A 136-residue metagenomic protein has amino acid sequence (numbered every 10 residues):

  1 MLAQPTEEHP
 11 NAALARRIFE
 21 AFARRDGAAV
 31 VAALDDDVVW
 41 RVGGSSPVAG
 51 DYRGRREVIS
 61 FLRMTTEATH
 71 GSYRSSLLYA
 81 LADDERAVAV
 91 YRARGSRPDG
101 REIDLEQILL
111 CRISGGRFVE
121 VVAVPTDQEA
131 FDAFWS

Functional and structural regions predicted by a protein language model:
M1-D36, S136: Short, low-complexity N-terminal intrinsically disordered segments enriched in polar/charged residues
L34, A93-G95, L109, P125: Short beta-strand segments enriched in hydrophobic/aromatic residues within well-folded beta-rich domains
D35-E85: A solvent-exposed, acidic/Ser-Thr-rich amphipathic alpha-helical stretch
Y73-S75, I103-L109: Short, surface-exposed coil-to-beta transition loops
D84-A93: A short hydrophobic beta-strand element
G95-E102: Short, cysteine-centered beta-strand-loop-beta hairpins and adjacent loop/turn segments enriched in charged/polar
L109-D132: Short beta-strand edge/turn micro-motifs at domain boundaries
